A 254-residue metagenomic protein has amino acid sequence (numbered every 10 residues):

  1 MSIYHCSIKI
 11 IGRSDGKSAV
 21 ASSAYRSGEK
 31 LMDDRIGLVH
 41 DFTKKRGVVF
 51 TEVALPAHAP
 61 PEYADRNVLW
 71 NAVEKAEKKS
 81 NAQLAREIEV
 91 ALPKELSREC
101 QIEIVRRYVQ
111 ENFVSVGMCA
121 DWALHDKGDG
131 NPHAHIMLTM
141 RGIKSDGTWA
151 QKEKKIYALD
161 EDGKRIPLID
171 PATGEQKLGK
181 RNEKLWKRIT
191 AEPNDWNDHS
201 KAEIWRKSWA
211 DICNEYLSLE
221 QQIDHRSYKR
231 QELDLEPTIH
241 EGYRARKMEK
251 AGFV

Functional and structural regions predicted by a protein language model:
M1-V254: N-terminal nicking endonuclease/strand-transfer module with a His-rich metal-binding environment and a catalytic Tyr
